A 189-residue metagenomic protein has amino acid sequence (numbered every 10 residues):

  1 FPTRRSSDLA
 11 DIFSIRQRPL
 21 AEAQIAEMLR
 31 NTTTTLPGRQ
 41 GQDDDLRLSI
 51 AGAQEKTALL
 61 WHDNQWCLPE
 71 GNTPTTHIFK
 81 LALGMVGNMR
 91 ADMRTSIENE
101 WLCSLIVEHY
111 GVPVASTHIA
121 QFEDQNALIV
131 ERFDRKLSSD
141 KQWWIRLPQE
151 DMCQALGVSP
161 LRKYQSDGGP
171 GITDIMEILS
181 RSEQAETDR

Functional and structural regions predicted by a protein language model:
R4-R189: Phosphate/dinucleotide-binding and metal-coordinating scaffold of catalytic cores in nucleotide-dependent enzymes
